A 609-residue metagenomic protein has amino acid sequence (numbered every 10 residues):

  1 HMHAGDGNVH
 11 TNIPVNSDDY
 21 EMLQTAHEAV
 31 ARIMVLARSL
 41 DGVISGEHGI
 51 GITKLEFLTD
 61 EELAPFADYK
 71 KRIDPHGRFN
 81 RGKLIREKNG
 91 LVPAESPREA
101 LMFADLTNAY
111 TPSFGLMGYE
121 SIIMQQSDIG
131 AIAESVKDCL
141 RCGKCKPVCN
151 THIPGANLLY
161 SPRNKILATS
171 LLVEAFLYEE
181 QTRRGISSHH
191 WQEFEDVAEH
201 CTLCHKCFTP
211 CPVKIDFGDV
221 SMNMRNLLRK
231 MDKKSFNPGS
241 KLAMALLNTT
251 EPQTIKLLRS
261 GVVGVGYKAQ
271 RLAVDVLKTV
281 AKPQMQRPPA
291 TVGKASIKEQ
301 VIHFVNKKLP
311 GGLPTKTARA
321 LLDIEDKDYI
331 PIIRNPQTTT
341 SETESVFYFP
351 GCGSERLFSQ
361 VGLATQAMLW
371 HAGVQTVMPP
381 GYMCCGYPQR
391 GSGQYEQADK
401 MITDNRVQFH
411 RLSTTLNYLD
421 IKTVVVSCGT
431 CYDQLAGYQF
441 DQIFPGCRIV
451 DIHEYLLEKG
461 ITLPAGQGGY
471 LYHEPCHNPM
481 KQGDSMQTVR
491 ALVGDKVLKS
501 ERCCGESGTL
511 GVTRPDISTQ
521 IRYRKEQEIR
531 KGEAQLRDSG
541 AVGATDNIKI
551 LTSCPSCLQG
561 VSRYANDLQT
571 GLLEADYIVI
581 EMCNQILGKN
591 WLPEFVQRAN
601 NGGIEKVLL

Functional and structural regions predicted by a protein language model:
H1, H10-N12, S45, R78-N80 (+8 more regions): Structured core elements
H1-D138, N164: Conserved glycine-rich FAD pyrophosphate-binding loop
H1-M2, G7-D18, L23-L40, L172-H190 (+1 more regions): Generic long, charged, amphipathic alpha-helical segments
H1-N8, G46-L58, G82-M102, H152-L158 (+7 more regions): A glycine-rich phosphate-binding loop feature that marks nucleotide/adenosyl-phosphate handling sites
T11, H48, D74, C201 (+9 more regions): Hydrophobic, well-ordered secondary-structure elements that form the walls of internal hydrophobic environments
Q24, L101-V136, K146-P147, H152-D275 (+6 more regions): Ferredoxin-type iron-sulfur electron-transfer modules in oxidoreductases and energy-metabolism complexes
Y178-M383, Q389-L435, Q439, L592-L609: Iron-sulfur-cluster electron-transfer modules
S345-R448, H477-L609: Cofactor-cradling patches in redox/metallo enzymes
